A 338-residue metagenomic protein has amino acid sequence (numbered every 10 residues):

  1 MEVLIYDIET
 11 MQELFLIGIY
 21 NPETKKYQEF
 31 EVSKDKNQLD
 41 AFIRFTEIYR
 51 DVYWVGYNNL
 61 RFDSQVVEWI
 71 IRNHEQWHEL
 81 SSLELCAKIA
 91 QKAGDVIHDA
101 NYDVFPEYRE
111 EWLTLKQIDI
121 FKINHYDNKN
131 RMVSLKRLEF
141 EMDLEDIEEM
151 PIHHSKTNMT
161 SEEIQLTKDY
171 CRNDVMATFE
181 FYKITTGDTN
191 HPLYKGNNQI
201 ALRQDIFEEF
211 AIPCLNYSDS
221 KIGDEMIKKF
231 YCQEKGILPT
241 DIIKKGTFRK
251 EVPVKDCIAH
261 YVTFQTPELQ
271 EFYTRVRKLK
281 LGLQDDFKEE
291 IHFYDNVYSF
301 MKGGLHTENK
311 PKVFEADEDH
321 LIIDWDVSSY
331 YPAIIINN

Functional and structural regions predicted by a protein language model:
M1, L113, E318-H320: Conserved catalytic motifs of the protein kinase core domain
M1-T10, Q117-D119, I323-W325: Two-metal-ion RNase H-like nuclease active-site motif
E9, F15-T24: Short conserved beta-strand segments at catalytic cores or DNA/RNA-binding microdomains of nucleic-acid binding
T10-Q12, R61, K122, S329: Short, glycine/acidic-enriched loop or turn micro-motifs at the edges of active sites
L14, S64-Q65, Y126, L135-K136 (+3 more regions): Short helix/loop capping segments that flank catalytic or ligand/cofactor-binding pockets
Y20, W69-H74, N337-N338: Short secondary-structure boundary/capping segments
K25-R137: Conserved DEDDh/DEDDy metal-dependent 3′-5′ exonuclease domain
E141-E149, K156-N338: Conserved "right-hand" nucleotidyltransferase catalytic core of DNA-directed polymerases
